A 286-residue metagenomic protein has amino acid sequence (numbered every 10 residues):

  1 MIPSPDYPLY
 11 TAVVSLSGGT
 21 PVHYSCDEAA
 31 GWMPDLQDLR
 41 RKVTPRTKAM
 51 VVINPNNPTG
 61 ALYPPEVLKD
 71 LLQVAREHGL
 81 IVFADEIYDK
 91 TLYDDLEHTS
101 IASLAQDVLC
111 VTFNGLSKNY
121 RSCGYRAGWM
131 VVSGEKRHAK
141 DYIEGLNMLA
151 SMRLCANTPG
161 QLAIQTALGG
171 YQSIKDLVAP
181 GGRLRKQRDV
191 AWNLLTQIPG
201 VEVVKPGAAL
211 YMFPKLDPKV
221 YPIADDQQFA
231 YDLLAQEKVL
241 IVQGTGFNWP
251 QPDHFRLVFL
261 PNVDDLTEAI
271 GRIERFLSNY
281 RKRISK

Functional and structural regions predicted by a protein language model:
M1-V14: Conserved PLP-anchoring active-site segment centered on the Schiff-base-forming lysine
A12-V13, V74, L233: Hydrophobic/aromatic ligand-binding patch that stacks against planar heteroaromatic rings of cofactors or nucleotides
S17, E77-H78, V108, E237 (+1 more regions): Helix C-cap/helix->beta junction micro-motif
V22-H98: Active-site phosphate-binding strand-loop segment of PLP-dependent enzymes
R41, P222-A224, D232-I241, F247-K286: PLP-dependent enzyme catalytic core of the Aspartate aminotransferase-like
S103-G182, W192-L194, L277: Conserved core segment of the aminotransferase class I/II
Q165, G181-W192, V203-D217, Q251: Conserved glycine-rich beta-strand-loop-beta hairpin in the small C-terminal domain of fold type I
